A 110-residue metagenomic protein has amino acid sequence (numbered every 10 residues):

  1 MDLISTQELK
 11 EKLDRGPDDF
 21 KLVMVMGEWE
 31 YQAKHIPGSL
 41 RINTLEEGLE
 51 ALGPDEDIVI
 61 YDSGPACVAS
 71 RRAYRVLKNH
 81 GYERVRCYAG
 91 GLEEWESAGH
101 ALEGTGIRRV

Functional and structural regions predicted by a protein language model:
M1-K21, E28-I60, G64-V110: Rhodanese-like catalytic fold shared by cysteine-dependent sulfurtransferases and DSP/PTP-type phosphatases
